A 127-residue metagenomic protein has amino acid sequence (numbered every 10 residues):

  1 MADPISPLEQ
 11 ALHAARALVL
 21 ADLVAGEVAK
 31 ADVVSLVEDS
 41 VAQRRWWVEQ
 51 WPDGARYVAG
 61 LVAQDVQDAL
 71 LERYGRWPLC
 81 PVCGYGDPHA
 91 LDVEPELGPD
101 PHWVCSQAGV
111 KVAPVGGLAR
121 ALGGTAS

Functional and structural regions predicted by a protein language model:
M1-R56: N-terminal alpha-helical interaction blocks
P52-S127: Cys/His-clustered metal-coordination modules, chiefly Zn-binding fingers
